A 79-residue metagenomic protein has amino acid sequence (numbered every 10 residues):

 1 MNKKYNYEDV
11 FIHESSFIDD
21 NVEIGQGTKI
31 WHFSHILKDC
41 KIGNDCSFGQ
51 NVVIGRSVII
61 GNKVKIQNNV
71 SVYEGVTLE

Functional and structural regions predicted by a protein language model:
N2-K3: Long, charged amphipathic helices and adjacent flexible linkers at domain junctions
E8, H13-E14, D19-D20, G25-Q26 (+9 more regions): Left-handed beta-helix
